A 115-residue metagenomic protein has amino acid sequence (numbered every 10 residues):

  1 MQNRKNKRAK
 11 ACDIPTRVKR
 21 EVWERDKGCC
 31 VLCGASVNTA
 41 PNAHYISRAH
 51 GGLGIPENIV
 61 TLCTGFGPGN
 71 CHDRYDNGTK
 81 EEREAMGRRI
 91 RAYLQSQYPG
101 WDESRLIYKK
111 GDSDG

Functional and structural regions predicted by a protein language model:
M1-K27, G34-T39, R83-G115: A boundary/linker detector
G28-C29, G69: A general structural signal for well-ordered secondary-structure junctions
C29, P41, L62: The −1 position to Zn-ligating cysteines in a subset of zinc-ribbon hairpins
C30, H50-L53, D102: Residues in flexible loops and secondary-structure boundaries
A35-N38, I59-R88: Short Cys/His-centered divalent metal-binding micro-motifs
I46-I59: Short linker/helix segments within small regulatory modules
